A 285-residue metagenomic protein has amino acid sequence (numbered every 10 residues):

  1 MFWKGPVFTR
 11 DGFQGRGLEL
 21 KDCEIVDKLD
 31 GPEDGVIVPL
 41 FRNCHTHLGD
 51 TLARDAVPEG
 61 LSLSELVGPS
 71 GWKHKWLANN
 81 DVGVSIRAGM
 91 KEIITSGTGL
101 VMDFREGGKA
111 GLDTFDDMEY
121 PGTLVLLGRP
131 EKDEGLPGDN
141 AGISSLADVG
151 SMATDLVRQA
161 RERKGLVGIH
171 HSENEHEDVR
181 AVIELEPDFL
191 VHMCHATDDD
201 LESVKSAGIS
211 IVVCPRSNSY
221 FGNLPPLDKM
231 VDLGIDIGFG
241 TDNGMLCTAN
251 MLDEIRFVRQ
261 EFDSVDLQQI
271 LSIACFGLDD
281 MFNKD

Functional and structural regions predicted by a protein language model:
M1-V7, D22-G68: Replace "His-x-His-based motif
K4-R10, I86-I93, S210, P215-Y220 (+1 more regions): C-terminal helical cap
G12-K21: A conserved glycine-rich beta-strand in the N-terminal activation segment of trypsin-fold
C23, I237-T241, R256, C275-D285: Structural signature of the urease/amidohydrolase superfamily beta/alpha-barrel
T51-V84, E175, R180-L185, A207-S210 (+1 more regions): Active-site gating loops and adjacent loop-to-helix segments of metal-dependent hydrolytic enzymes
G60, E119-P121, L185-P187, M230-D232 (+1 more regions): Short, hinge-like loop/turn segments at secondary-structure boundaries
K75-D155: Active-site loop-helix segments enriched in His/Asp/Glu that coordinate and activate a nucleophilic water at divalent
E134-M245, S264: Active-site core of metal-dependent hydrolases
